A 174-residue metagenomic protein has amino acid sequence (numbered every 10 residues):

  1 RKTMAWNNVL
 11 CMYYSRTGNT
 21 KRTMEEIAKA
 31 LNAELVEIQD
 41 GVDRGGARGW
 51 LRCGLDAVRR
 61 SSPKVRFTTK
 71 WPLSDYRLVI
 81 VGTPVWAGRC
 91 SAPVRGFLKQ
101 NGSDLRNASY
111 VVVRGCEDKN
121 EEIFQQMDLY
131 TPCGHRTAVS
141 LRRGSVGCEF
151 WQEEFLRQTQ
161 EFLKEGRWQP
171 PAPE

Functional and structural regions predicted by a protein language model:
R1-V81, G88-C90, R95, R157-E174: N-terminal beta1-alpha1-beta2 submodule of the flavodoxin-like/Rossmannoid cofactor-binding fold
V9, A33-E34, A108, G134-R136: Hydrophobic anchor at the start of a short beta-strand that flanks the dinucleotide cofactor-binding loop
T17, V42, W86-G88, G115-D118 (+1 more regions): Solvent-exposed loop/turn segments at secondary-structure junctions within structured extracellular/periplasmic domains
L73-S74, K99-R106, Y130-P132: Short, conserved loop/helix-junction motifs that constitute active-site signature segments in enzyme catalytic cores
V81-G82, Y110: Redox-cofactor binding/interface segments in oxidoreductases and associated redox assembly factors
P93-K99, I123-Q125, E154-F155: Charged helix-capping and loop-helix junction motifs
S109-F150: Short, glycine-/small-residue-rich phosphate/pyrophosphate-handling segment
G134-E174: A charged, well-structured terminal subsegment
